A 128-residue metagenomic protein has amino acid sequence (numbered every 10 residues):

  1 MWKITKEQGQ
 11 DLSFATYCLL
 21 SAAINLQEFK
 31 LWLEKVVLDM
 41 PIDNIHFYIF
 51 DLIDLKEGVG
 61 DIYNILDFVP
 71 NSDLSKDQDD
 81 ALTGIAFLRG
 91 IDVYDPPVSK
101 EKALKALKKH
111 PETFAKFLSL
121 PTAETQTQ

Functional and structural regions predicted by a protein language model:
M1-Q128: Acidic, Ser/Pro/Thr-rich low-complexity regulatory regions and the short amphipathic helical interaction modules they
